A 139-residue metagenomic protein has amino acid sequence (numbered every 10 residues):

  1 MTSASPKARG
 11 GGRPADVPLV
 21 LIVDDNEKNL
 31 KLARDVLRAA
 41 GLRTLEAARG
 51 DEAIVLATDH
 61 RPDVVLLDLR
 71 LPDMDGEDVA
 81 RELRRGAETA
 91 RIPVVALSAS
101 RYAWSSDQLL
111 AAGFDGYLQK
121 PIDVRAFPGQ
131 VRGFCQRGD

Functional and structural regions predicted by a protein language model:
M1-L21, R34, R125-D139: Non-catalytic signal-transmission and effector/linker regions of two-component phosphorelay proteins
N26-L30, R101: Short acidic/polar segment at the start of the alpha1 helix of CheY-like receiver
K31-A39: Charged docking surfaces used in two-component/phosphorelay signaling
G41-R49, L56: Short hydrophobic/Thr-rich beta-strand motif most characteristic of the beta2 strand and flanking loop of CheY-like
D68, S98: Active-site residues of response regulator receiver
P72, Y102: The feature encodes the CheY-like receiver
K120: A Lys-centered signature of the CheY-like receiver
